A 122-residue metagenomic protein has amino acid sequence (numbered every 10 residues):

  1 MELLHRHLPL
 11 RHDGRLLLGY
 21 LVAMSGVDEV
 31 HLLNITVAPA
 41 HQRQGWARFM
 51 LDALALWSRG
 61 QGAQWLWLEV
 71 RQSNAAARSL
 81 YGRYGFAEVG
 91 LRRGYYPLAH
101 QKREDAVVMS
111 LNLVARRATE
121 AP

Functional and structural regions predicted by a protein language model:
M1-Q44, R48-W57, Q61, S110-P122: Acetyl-CoA-dependent GNAT
Y20, H31, H41, Y81-F86 (+1 more regions): Aromatic side chains
T36, A75-Y81: A generic short-segment signal for beta-strand/edge and adjacent turn/coil regions
A47, L51, S73-A77, G94-H100: Short glycine/proline-centered loop/turn elements that form peptide/ligand docking sites
G62-Q64, E69-Q72: N-terminal beta-strand motif that seeds the catalytic metal site of vicinal oxygen chelate
W67-E69, G82, A87-V107: Conserved catalytic-core motifs of GNAT/GCN5-like acyltransferases
